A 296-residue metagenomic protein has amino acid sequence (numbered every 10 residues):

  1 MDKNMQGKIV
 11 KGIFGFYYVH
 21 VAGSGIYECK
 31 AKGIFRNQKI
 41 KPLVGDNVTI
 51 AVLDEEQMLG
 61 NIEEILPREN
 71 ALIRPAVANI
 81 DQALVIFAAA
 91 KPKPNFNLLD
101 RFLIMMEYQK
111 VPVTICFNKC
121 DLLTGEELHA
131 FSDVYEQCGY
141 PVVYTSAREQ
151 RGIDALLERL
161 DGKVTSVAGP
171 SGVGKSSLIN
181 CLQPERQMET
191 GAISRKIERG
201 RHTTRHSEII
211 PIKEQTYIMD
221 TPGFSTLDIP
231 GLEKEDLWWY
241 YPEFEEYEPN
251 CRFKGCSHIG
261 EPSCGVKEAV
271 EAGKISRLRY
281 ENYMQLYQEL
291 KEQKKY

Functional and structural regions predicted by a protein language model:
K3, G15, G33, K39-E56 (+5 more regions): Helix-rich effector regions associated with P-loop NTPase G domains
G7-I9, I62: Conserved hydrophobic positions within beta-strands
Y17-V21, C29, I50: SH3/SH3-like beta-barrel fold
S24-I34: Short, structured beta-strand/loop micro-motifs enriched in basic residues and often containing a Trp
E55-A71, D81-L98, T114, D121-G125: Conserved Switch II/interswitch segment of TRAFAC-class P-loop GTPases
F96-Y144, N282-Q285, E289: Charged, amphipathic alpha-helical linker segments immediately N-terminal to NTP-binding catalytic cores
L122-V173: Canonical P-loop GTPase G-domain recognition
